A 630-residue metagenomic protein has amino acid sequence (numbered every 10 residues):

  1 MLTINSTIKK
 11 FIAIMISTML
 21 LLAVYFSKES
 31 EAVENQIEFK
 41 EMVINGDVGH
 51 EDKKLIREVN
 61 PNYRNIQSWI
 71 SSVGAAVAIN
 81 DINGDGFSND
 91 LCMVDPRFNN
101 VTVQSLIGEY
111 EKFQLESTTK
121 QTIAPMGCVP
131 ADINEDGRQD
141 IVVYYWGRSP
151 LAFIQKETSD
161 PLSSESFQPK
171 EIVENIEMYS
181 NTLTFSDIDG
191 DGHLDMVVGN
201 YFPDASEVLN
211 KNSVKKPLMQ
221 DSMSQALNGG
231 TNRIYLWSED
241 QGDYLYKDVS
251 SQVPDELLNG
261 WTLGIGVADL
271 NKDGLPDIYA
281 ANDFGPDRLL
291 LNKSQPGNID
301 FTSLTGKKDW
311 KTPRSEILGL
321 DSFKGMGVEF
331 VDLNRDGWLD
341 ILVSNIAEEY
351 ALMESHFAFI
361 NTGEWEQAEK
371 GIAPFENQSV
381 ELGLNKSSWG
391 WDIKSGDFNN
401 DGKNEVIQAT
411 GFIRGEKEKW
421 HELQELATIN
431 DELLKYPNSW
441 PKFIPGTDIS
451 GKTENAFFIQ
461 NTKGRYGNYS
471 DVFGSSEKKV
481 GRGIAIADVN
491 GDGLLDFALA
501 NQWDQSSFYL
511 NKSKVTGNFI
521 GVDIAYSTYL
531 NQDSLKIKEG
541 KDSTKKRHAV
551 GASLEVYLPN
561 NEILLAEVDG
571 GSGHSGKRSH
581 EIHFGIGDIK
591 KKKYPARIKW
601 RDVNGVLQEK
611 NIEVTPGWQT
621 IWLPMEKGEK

Functional and structural regions predicted by a protein language model:
L2-S68, S72-A76, Y110, W365 (+5 more regions): Gly/Ser/Thr/Pro-enriched helix-cap/hinge segments flanking short amphipathic alpha-helices
E38-L55, N65-W69, F113-I123, Q168-Y179 (+9 more regions): Short loop/turn motifs that recur once per blade in beta-propeller domains
V73-G84, A124-E135, I154, S180-L194 (+7 more regions): Beta-propeller blade termini
N80, V94, A131, Y144 (+10 more regions): Surface-exposed loop and edge beta-strand positions of immunoglobulin-like domains
D90-D95, D140-Y145, M196-N200, D277-N282 (+4 more regions): Hydrophobic beta-strand segments that make up the repeating blades of beta-propeller and related beta-repeat
N99-L115, S149-P169, V208-M223, N228-V249 (+6 more regions): Beta-propeller blade repeat segments, especially FG-GAP/WD-type strand-to-loop junctions in 6- to 7-bladed propeller
M178-T184, V197, S322-K417, K479-T516 (+1 more regions): Repeat-solenoid scaffold signature
Y201-L227, S344-A351, F412-I449, L530-E539: Short, conserved, GDST-rich strand-edge loop motifs in beta-rich repeat architectures
